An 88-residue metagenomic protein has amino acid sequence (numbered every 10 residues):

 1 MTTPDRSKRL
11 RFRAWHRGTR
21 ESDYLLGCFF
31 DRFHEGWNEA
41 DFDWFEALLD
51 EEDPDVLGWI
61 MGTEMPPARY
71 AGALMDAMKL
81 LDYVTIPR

Functional and structural regions predicted by a protein language model:
T2-R88: Positively charged, polar, low-complexity stretches
